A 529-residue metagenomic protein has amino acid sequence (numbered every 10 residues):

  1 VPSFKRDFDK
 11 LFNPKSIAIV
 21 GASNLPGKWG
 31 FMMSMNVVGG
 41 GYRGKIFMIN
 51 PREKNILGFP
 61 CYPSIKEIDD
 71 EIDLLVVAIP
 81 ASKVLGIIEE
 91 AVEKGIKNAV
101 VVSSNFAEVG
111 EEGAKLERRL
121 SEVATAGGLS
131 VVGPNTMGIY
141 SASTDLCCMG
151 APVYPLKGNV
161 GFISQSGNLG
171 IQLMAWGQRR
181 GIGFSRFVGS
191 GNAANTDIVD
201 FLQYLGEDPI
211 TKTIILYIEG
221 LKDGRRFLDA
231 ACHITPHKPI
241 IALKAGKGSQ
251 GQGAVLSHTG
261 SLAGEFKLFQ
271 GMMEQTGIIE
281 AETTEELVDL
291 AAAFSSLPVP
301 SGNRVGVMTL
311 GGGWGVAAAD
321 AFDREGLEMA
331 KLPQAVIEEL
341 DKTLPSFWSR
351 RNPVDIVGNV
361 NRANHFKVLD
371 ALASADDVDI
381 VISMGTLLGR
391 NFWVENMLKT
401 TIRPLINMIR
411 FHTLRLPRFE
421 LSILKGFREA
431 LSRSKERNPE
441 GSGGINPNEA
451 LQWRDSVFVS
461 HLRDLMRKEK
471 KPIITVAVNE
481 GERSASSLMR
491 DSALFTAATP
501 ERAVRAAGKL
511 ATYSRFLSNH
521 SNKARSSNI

Functional and structural regions predicted by a protein language model:
V1-I529: Catalytic-core regions of core metabolic enzymes, especially those transforming organic acids/acyl-group intermediates
